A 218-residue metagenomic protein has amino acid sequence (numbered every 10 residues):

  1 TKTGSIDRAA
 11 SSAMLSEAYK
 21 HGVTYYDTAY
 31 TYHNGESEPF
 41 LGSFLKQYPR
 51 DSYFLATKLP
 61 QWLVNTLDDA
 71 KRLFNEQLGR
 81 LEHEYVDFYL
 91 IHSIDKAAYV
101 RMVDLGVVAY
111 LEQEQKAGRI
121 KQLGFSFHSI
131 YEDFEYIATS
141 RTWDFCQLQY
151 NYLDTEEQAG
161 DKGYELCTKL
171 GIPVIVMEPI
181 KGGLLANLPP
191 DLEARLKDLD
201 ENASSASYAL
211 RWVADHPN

Functional and structural regions predicted by a protein language model:
T1-A9, K58-D68, A97-V100, E193-A203: Active-site mouth loops of central-metabolism enzymes
T1-Y53, Y110, K116: N-terminal binding-site loop/beta-alpha segment at the start of enzyme catalytic domains that lines or forms
S5-A18, T66-E82, H128-I137, S205-L210: Short, acidic/polar
Y19-K20, G42-S52, N75-E84, Q115 (+2 more regions): Acidic (Asp/Glu)-rich catalytic clusters
Y26, V86, L123: Glycine-centered flexible beta-alpha turn that most often forms the glycine-rich phosphate-binding loop
D51-L63, Y89-I94: A short, structured active-site edge motif that brings together acidic residues
L78-Y99: Active-site groove signature of glycoside hydrolases
I94-N218: Beta/alpha (TIM)-barrel catalytic core signal, keyed to glycine-rich beta->alpha loops juxtaposed to Asp/Glu that bind
